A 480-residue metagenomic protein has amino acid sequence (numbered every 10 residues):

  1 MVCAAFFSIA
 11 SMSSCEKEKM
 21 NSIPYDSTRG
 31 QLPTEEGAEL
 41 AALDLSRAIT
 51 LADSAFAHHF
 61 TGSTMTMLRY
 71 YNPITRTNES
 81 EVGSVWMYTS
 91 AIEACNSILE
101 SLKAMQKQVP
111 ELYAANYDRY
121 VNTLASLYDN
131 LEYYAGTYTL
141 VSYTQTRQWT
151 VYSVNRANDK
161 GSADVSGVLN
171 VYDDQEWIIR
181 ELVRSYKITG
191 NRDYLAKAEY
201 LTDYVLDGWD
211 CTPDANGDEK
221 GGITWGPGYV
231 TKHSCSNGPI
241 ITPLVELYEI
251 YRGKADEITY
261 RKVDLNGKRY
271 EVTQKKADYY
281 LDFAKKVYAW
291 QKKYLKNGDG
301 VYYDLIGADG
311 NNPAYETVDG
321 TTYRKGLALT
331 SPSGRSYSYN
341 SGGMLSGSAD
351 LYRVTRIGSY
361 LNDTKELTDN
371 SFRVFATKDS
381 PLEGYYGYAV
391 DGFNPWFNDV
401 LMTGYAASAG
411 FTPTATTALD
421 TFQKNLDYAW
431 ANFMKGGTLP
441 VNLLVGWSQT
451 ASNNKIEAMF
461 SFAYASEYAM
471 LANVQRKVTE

Functional and structural regions predicted by a protein language model:
M1-F7: Sec-dependent N-terminal signal peptides
S8-L45: Bacterial Sec-dependent N-terminal signal peptides
G30-D173, K232, S336, S359-E480: CBM-like carbohydrate-recognition segments
S54, S97, T123-S126, N130 (+11 more regions): Alpha-helical scaffold segments in carbohydrate-active enzymes
A94, W177, E181-R184, P243 (+2 more regions): "A position-specific structural signal for the A-helix of alpha-solenoid helical repeats
C95, L102, T189, L244 (+5 more regions): Long alpha-helical scaffolds in large eukaryotic adaptor/regulatory proteins, encompassing alpha-solenoid repeat systems
A114-L265, L281-D282, K286: Extended ligand-binding groove/face enriched in aromatic
K220, P227, C235-L244, E271-S348: Active-site cradle of extracellular carbohydrate-active enzymes
